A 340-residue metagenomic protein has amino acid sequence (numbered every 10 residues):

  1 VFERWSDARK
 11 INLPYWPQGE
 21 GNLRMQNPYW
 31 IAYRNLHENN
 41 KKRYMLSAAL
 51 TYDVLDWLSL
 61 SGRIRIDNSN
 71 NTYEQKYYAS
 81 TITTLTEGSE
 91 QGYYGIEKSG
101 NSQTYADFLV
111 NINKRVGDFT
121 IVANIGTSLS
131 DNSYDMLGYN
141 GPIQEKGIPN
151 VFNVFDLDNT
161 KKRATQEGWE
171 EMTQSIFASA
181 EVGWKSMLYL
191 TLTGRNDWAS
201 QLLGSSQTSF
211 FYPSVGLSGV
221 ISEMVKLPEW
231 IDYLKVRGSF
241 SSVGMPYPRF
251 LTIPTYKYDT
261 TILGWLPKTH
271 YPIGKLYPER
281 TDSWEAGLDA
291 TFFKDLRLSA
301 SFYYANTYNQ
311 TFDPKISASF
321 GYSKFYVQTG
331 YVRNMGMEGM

Functional and structural regions predicted by a protein language model:
V1-R43, S61-Q174, Q201-L203, I221-S283 (+1 more regions): Surface-exposed loop/interface segments of Gram-negative outer-membrane beta-barrel transport/assembly proteins
G147-I148, F211-G219: Feature captures outer-membrane beta-barrel proteins of Gram-negative bacteria and organelles
Q174-W184: Structured alpha-helical segments in the cores of large, soluble enzyme domains
N196-S200: A short, flexible beta-alpha/helix-coil linker loop
G204-S209: Short glycine/threonine-rich loop-to-helix capping motif typified by GTGT followed within a few residues by an Asp-Pro
